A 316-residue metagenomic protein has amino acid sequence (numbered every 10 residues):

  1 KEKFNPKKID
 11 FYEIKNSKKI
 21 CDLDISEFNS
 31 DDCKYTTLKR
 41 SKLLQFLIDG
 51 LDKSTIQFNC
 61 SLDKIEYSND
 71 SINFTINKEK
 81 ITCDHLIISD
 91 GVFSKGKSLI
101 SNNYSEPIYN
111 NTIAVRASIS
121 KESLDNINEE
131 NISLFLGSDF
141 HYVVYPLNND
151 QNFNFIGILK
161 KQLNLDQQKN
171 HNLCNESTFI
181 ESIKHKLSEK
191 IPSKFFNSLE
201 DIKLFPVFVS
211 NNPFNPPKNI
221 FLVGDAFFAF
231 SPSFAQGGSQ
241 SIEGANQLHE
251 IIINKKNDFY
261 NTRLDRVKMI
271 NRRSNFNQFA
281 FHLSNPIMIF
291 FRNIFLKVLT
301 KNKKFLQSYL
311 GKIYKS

Functional and structural regions predicted by a protein language model:
K1-S120, Q162-D166, L173-C174: Conserved N-terminal helical subregion
N5, N59, S68, S138 (+2 more regions): Structural motif
C21-L23, F28-Y35, K39-R40, L44 (+1 more regions): Conserved FAD/dinucleotide-binding core of flavoprotein oxidoreductases
T82, N152, K218-N219: Conserved catalytic motifs of the protein kinase core domain
I87-I88, V115, D201-H282: Conserved mid-domain beta->alpha element of the FAD-binding
F93-S94, A114-R116, F140-V143, F227-F228: Histidine-centered metal-chelating micro-motifs
N293-S316: C-terminal auxiliary extensions adjacent to catalytic cores
